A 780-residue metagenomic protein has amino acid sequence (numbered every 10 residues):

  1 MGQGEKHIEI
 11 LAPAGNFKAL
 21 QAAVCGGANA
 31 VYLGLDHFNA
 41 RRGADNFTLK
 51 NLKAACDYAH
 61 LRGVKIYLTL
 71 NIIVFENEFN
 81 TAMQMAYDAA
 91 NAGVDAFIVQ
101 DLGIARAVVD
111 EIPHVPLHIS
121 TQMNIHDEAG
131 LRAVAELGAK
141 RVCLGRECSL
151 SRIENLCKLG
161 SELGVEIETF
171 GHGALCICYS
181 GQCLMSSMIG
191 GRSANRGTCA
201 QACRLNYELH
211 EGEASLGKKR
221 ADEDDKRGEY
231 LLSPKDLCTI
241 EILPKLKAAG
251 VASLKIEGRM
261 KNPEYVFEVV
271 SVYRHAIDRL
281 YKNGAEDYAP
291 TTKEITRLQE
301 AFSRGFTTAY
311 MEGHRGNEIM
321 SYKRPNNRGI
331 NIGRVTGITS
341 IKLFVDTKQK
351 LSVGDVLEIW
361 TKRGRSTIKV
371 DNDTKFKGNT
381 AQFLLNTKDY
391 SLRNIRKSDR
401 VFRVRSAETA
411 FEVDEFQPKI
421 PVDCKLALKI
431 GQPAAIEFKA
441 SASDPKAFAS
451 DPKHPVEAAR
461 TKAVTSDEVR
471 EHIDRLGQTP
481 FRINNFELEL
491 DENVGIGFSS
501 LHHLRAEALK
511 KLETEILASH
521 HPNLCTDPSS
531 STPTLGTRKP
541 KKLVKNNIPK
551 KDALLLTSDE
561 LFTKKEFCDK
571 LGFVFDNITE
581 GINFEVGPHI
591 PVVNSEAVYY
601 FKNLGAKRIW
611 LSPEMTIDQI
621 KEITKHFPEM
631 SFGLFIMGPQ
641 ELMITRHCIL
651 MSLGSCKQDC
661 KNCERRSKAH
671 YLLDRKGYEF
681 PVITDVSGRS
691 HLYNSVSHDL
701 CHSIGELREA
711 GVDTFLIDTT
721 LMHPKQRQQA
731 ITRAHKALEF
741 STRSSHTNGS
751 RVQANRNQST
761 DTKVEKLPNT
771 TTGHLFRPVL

Functional and structural regions predicted by a protein language model:
G2-I125, A129, C143, C148-S253 (+4 more regions): Active-site pocket-lining/capping segments in soluble small-molecule metabolic enzymes
G138-K140: Long, basic N-terminal domains or extensions that often function in RNA/ssDNA interaction or organelle/cellular
